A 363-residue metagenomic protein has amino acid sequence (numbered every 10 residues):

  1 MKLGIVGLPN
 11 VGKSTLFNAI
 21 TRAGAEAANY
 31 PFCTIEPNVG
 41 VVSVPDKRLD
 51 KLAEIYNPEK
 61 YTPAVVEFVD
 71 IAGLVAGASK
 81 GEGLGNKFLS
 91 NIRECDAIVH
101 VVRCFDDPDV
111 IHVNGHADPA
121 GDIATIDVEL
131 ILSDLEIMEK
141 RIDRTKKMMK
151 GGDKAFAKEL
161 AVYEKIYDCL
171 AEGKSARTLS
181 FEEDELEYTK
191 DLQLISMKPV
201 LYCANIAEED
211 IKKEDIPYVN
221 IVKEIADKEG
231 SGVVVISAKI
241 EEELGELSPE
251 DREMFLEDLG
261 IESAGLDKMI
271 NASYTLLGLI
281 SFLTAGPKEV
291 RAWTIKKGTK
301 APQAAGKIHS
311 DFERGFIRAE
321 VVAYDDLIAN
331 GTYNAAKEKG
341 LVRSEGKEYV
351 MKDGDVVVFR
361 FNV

Functional and structural regions predicted by a protein language model:
M1-I111, E139-K140, R144-T145: Conserved G1/Walker A P-loop phosphate-binding module
K2-V6, F17, R144-V350, V357 (+1 more regions): C-terminal-of-GTPase-core extension/linker across diverse P-loop GTPases
V6, F32, P37-G40, K47-L49 (+15 more regions): Short capping/connector residues at structural and topological boundaries
A23-P31, N38-G40, R48-K51, K80 (+9 more regions): Glycine-rich, flexible loop/turn motifs
F32, D46-L49, T62-F68, E82-D96 (+9 more regions): Amphipathic alpha-helical transducer elements in NTP-driven molecular machines
G40-P45, A72-E82, R93-F156, C169-E182 (+1 more regions): Conserved Switch II/interswitch segment of TRAFAC-class P-loop GTPases
I92, M351-K352: Short, well-ordered loop/turn sites that connect or cap secondary structure elements
